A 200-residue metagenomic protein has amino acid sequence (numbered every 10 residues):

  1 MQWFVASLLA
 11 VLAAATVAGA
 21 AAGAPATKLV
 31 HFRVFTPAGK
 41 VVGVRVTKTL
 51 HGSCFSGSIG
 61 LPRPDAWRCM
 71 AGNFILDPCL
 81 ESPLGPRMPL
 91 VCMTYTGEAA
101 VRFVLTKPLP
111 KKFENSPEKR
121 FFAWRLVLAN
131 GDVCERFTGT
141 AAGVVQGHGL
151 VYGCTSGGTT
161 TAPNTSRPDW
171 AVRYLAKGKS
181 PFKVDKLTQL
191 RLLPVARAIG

Functional and structural regions predicted by a protein language model:
M1-G23: Secretory targeting and sorting signals
G23-G200: Mitochondrial intermembrane space
